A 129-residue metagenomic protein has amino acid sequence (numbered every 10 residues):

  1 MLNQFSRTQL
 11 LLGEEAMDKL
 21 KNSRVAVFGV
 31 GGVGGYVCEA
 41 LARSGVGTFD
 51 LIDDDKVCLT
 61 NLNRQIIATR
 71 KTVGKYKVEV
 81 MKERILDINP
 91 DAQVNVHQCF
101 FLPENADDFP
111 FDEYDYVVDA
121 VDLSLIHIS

Functional and structural regions predicted by a protein language model:
M1-A26: N-terminal charged helix/coil linker that caps or initiates catalytic domains
V27-V30, L51: Hydrophobic Val/Ile/Leu positions in short beta-strands of Rossmann-like dinucleotide-binding domains
V33: Hydrophobic/small residue at the entry helix of a nucleotide-binding pocket
R43-T48: Conserved S-adenosyl-L-methionine
D53-I88: Glycine-rich phosphate-binding loop and adjoining beta1-alpha1-beta2 segment of Rossmann-like nucleotide-binding folds
E104-D112: Short amphipathic alpha-helix with an adjacent loop that forms part of the alpha/beta core around
I126-S129: Conserved small/polar residues in nucleotide/adenosyl-binding loops
